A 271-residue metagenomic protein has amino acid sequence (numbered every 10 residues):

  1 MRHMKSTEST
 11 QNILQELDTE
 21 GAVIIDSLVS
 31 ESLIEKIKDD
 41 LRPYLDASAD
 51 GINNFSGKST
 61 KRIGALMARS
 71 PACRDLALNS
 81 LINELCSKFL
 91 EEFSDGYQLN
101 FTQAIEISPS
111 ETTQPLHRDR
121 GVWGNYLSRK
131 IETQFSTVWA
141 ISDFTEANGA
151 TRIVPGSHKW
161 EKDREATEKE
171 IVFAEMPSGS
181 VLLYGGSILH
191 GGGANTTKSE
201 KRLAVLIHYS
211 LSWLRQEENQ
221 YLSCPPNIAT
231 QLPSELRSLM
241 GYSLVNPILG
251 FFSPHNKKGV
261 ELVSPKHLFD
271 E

Functional and structural regions predicted by a protein language model:
M1-T19, D26-L116, R120-Y126: Non-heme Fe(II)-dependent double-stranded beta-helix
A68, L78, V154, Y184 (+1 more regions): A conserved hydrophobic position in a structured secondary element of the catalytic/binding core that shapes
Q98, I131-T133, S199-K201: A short, structural micro-pattern
F101-A104, T137-W139, V205-Y209: A structural signal for short, well-ordered beta-strand segments
I105, D143, S187-I188: Short Ser/Thr-interspersed hydrophobic loop/turn segments at strand-loop and sheet-helix junctions that line or gate
E111-M176, L214-C224: Catalytic core of non-heme Fe(II) oxygenases with the double-stranded beta-helix
W160-L183, I188, G193-E271: Conserved double-stranded beta-helix
